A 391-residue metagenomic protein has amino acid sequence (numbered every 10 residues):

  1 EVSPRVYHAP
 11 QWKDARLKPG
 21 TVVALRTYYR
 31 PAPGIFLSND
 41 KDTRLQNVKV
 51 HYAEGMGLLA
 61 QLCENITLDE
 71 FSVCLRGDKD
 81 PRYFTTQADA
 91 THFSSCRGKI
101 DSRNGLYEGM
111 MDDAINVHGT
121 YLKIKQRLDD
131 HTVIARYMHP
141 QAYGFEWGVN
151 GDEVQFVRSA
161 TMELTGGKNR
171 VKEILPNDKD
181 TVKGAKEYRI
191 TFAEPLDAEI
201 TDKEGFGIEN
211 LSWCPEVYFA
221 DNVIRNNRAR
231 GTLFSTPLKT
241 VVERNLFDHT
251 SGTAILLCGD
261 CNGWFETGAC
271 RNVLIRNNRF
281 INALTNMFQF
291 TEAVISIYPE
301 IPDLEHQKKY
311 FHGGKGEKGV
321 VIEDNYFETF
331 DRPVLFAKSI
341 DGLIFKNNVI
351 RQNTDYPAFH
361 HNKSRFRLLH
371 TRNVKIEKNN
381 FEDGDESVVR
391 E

Functional and structural regions predicted by a protein language model:
E1, Y143-V182: Ser/Thr/Gly-rich low-complexity blocks that favor extended beta-strand/coil architectures
E1-R16, T132-Y137, D178-I200: A generic structural motif
V2-V6, P10-G55, A198-R230, I301-V321: Right-handed parallel beta-helix
Y29-K41, G55-C63, A90-S95, N210-L211 (+8 more regions): Extracellular beta-strand-rich solenoid/capping regions of secreted or surface-exposed proteins that bind or remodel
A32-G34, E54-L59, R76-D89, G98 (+10 more regions): Short glycine/acidic-rich loop motifs that flank beta-strands on beta-rich extracellular proteins
L37, L45, V50, A60 (+15 more regions): Extracellular beta-strand solenoids
D40-R44, Q61-T67, C96-D101, P215-Y218 (+5 more regions): Short "repeat-start/strand-capping" segments in structured domains, especially the N-termini of parallel beta-helix
